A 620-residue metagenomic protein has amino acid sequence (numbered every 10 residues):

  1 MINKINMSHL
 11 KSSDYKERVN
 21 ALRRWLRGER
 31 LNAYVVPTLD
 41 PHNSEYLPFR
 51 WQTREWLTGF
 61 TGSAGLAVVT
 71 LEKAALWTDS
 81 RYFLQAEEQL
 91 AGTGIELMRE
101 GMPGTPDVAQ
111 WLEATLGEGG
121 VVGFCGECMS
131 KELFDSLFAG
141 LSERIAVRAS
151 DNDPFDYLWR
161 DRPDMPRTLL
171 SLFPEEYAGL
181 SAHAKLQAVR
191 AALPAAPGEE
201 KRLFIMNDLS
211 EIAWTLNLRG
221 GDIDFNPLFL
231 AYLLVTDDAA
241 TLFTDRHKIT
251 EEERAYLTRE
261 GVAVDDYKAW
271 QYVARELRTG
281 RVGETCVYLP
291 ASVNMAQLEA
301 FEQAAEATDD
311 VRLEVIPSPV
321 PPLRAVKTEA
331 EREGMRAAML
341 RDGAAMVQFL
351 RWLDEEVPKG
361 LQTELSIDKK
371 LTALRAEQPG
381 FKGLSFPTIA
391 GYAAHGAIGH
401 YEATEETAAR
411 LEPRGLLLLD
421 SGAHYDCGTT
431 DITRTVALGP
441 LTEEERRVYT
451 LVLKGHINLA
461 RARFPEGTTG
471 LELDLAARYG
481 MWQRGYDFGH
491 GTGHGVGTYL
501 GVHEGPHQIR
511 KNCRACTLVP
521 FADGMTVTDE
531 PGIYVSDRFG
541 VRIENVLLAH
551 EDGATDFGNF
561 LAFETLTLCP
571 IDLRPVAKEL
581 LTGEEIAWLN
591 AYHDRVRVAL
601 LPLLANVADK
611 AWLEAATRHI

Functional and structural regions predicted by a protein language model:
I2-I620: Active-site neighborhoods and metal-handling regions in enzymes and metal-associated proteins
